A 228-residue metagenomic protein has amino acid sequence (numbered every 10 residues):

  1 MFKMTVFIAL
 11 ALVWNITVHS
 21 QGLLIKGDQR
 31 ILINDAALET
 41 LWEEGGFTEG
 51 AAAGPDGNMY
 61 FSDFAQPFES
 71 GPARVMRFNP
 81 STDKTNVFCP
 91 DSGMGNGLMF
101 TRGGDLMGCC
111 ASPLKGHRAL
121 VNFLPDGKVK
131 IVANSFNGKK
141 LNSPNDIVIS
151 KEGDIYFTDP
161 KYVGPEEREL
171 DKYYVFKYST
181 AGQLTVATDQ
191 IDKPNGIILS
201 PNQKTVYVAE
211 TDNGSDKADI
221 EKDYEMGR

Functional and structural regions predicted by a protein language model:
M1-G22: Bacterial Sec-dependent N-terminal signal peptides
H19-R228: Sequence-structural signature of mature extracellular/luminal beta-sheet repeat domains, prominently beta-propellers
